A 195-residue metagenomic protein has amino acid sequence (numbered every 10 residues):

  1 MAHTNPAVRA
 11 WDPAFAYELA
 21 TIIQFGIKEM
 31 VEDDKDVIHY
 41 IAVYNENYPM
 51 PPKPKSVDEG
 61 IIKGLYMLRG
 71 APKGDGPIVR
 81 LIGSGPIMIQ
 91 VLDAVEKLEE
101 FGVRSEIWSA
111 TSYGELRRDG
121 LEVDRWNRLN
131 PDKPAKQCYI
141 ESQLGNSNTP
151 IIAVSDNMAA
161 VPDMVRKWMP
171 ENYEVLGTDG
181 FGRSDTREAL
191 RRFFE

Functional and structural regions predicted by a protein language model:
H3, A10, E18-I22, I27-E195: Thiamine diphosphate
F15: Ferredoxin-type iron-sulfur electron-transfer modules in oxidoreductases and energy-metabolism complexes
